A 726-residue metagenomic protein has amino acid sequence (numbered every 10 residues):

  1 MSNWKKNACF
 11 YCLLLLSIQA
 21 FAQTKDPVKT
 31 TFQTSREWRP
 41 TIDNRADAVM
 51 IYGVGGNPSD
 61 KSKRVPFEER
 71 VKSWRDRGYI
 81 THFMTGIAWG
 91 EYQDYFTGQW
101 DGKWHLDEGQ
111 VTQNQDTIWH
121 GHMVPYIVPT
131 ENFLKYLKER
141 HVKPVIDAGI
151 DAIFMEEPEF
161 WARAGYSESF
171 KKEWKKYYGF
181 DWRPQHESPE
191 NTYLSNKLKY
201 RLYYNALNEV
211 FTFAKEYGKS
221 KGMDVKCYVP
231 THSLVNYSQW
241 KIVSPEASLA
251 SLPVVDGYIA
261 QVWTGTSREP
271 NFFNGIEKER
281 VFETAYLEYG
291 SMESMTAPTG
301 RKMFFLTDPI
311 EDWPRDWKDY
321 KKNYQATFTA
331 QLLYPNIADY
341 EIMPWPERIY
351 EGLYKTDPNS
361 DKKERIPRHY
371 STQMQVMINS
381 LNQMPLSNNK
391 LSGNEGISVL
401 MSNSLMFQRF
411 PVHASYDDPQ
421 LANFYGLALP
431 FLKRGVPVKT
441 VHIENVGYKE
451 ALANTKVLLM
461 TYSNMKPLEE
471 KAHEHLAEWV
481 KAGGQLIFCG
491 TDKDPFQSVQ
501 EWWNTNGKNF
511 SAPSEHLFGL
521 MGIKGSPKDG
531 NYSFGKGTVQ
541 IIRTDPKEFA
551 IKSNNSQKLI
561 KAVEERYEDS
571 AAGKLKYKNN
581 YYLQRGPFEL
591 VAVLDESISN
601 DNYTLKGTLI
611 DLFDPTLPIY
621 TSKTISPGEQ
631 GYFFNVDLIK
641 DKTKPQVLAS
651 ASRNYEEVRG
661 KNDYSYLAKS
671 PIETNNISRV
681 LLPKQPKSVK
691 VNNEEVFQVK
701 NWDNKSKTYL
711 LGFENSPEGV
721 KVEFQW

Functional and structural regions predicted by a protein language model:
M1-T24: Bacterial Sec-dependent N-terminal signal peptides
D26-T34, H82-G86, F154-P158, Y193-I242 (+4 more regions): Aromatic-lined carbohydrate-recognition surfaces of secreted/lumenal glycan-active proteins
P27-S73, R77, K143-A152, P253-Y258 (+2 more regions): Catalytic domains of carbohydrate-active enzymes, especially glycoside hydrolases
R39-R45, Y52-G53, E156, C227-A422 (+5 more regions): Hydrophobic targeting/anchoring helices
M50-S62, I118-Y136, S188-A206, S233 (+4 more regions): The substrate-binding groove and active-site-proximal loops of carbohydrate-active enzymes, especially glycoside
P66-H120, D151-A162, A214, G218-V229: Glycine-rich, aromatic-flanked loop segments that form ligand/cofactor-binding clefts across common enzyme folds
F83, I87-A148, W182-Y200, N208-E209: Active-site-adjacent "subsite" loops/lids of carbohydrate-active enzymes
K466-K661, K669, S678-V680: A conserved amphipathic helix/loop scaffold that creates a polar/acidic microenvironment used either to coordinate
